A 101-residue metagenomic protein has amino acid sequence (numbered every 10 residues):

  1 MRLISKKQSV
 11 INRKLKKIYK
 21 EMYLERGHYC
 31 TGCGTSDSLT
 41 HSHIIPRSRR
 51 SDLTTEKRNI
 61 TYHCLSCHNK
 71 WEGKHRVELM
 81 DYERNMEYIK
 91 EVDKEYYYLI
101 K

Functional and structural regions predicted by a protein language model:
M1-G27, G34-S38, L79-K101: A boundary/linker detector
I4-Q8, R49, H68: Residue-level detector of alpha-helix boundaries and kinks
T31-N59: Histidine-centered nuclease catalytic patch
S38, I60-Y82: Short Cys/His-centered divalent metal-binding micro-motifs
I45, K70-V77, E87, E95: Intrinsic disorder/low-complexity detector
S48-L65, R84-L99: Short microdomains enriched in Cys/His and/or Lys/Arg
